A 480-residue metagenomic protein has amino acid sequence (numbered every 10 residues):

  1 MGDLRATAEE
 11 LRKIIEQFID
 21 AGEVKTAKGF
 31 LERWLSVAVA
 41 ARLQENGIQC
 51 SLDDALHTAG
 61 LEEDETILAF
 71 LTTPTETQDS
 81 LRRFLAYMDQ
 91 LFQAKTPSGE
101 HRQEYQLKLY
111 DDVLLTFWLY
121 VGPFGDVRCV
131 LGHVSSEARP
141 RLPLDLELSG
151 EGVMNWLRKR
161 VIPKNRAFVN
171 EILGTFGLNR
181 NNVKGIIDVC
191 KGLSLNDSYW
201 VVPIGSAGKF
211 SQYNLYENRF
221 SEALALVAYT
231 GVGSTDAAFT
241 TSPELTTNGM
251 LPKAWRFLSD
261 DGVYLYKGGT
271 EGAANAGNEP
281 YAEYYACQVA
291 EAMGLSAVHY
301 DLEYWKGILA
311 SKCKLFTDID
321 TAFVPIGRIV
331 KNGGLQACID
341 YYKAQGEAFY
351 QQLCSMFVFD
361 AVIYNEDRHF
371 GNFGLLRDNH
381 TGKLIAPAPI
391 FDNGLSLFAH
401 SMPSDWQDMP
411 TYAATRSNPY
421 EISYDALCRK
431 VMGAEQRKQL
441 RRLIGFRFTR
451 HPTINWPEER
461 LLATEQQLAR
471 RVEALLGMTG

Functional and structural regions predicted by a protein language model:
G2-E45: A short, Lys/Arg-rich alpha-helix, primarily the initiator
A27, V39-E76: Recognition helix of helix-turn-helix/homeodomain-like DNA-binding domains that insert into the DNA major groove
S51, T73, T77, R82-V358 (+2 more regions): Phosphate/dinucleotide-binding and metal-coordinating scaffold of catalytic cores in nucleotide-dependent enzymes
H369: Canonical protein kinase catalytic loop motif
